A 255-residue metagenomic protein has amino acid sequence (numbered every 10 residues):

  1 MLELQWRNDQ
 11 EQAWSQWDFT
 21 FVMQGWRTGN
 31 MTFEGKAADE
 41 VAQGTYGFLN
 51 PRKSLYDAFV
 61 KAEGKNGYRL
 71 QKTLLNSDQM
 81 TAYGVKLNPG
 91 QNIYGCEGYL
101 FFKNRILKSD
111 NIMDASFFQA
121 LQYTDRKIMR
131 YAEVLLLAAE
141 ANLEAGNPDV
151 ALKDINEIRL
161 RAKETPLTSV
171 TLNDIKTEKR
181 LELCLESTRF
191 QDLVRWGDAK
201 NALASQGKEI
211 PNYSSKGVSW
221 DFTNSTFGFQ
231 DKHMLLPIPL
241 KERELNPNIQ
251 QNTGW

Functional and structural regions predicted by a protein language model:
M1-D39, L121, R126, L152 (+2 more regions): Long, intrinsically disordered, low-complexity segments
M1-P89: An aromatic- and glycine-enriched ligand-binding surface/loop that stacks and positions planar moieties
V22, G47, G98-K103, I238: Coiled-coil-like amphipathic alpha-helices with heptad-repeat character
G29, S54, Q71, R105-D110 (+4 more regions): Small/flexible residues
G47-N50, D114, L121, V170-L172: A short linear-motif detector with a strong N-terminal bias
S54, N92, A132, L240-E242 (+1 more regions): A generic alpha-helix propensity feature with a strong bias for hydrophobic helices
F59, E63-I158: C-terminal substrate/ligand-recognition segments
